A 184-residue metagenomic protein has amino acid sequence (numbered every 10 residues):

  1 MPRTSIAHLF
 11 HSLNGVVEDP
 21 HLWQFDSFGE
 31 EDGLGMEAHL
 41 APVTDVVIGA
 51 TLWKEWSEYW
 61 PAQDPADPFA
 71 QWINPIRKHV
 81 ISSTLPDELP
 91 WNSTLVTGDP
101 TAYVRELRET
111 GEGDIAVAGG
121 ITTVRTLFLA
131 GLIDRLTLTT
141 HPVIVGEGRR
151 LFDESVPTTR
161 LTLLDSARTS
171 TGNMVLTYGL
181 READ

Functional and structural regions predicted by a protein language model:
M1-D184: Enzymes that bind and transform nitrogen-containing heteroaromatic metabolites
